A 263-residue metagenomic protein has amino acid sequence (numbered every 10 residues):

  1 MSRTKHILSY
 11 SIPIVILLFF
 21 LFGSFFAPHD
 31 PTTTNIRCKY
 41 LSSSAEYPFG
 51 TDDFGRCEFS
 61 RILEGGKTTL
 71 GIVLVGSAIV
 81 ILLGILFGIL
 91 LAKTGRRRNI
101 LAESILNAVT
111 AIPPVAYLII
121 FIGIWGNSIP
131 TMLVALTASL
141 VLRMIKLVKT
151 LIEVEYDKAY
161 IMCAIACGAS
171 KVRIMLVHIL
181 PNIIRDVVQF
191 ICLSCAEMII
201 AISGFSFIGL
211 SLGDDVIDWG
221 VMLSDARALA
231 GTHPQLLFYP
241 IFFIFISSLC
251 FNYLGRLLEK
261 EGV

Functional and structural regions predicted by a protein language model:
M1-H29, A102-I105, I183, L249: N-terminal signal-anchor/first transmembrane alpha helix
G23-F26, I72-N107, L118-I119, Y253: Transmembrane-helix boundary motif in ABC transporter permease subunits
H29-S77, D225-I241: Periplasmic/extracellular loop-to-transmembrane helix junction in inner-membrane transport proteins
P48, D52, R96-R98, A102-M144 (+1 more regions): Generic hydrophobic transmembrane alpha-helix motif, especially the helices
R56-G71, G95-L101, Y156, M162-Q189: Amphipathic cytosolic juxtamembrane alpha-helices at the membrane-cytosol interface of multi-pass membrane transporters
S77, G123, N127-V177, D186-C195: Membrane-cytosol interface at the C-terminal ends of specific transmembrane alpha-helices in multi-pass membrane
I119, N127-S128, M132-L133, T137 (+1 more regions): Non-cytoplasmic
A138-S139, R185, C192-C195, P234-V263: C-terminal transmembrane helix and the adjacent membrane-cytosol boundary/short C-terminal tail of inner/organellar
